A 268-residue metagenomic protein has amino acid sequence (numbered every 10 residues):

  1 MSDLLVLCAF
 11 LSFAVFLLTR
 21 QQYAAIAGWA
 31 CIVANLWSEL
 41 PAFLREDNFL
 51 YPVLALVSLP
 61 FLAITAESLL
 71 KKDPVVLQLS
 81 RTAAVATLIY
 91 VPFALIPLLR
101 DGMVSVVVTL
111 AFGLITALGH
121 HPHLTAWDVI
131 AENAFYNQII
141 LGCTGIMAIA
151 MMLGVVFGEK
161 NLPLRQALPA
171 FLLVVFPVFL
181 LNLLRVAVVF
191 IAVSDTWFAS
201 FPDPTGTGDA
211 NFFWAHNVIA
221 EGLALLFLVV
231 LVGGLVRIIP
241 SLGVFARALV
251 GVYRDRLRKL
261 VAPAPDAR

Functional and structural regions predicted by a protein language model:
M1-R268: Hydrophobic N-terminal alpha-helices or hydrophobic patches in metabolic proteins across all domains of life
